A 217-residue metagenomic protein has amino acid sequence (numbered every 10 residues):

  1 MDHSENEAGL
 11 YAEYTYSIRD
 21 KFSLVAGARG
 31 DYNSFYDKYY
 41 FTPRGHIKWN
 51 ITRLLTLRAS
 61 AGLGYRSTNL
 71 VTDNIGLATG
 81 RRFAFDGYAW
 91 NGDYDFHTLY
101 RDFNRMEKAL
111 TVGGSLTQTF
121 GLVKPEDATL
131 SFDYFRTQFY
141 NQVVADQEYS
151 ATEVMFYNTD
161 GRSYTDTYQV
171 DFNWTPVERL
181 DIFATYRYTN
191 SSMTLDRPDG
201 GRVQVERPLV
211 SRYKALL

Functional and structural regions predicted by a protein language model:
M1, V25-G30, R81-R101, S150-Y157 (+2 more regions): Extracytoplasmic loops and strand-loop junctions of Gram-negative outer membrane beta-barrel proteins
M1, Y36-P43, L70-G76, F83-G87 (+3 more regions): Outer-membrane beta-barrel translocator domains and adjoining extracellular loop/strand segments of Gram-negative
D2-K48, W174, E178-N190: Surface-exposed extracellular loop regions of Gram-negative outer-membrane beta-barrel proteins
D2-N6, I18, D37-Y39, S67 (+3 more regions): Short sequence motifs at beta-strands and strand-loop junctions characteristic of Gram-negative outer-membrane
N6-A8, A28-S34, A61-S67, G76 (+4 more regions): Transmembrane beta-strands of outer-membrane beta-barrel pores
Y11, S23-V25, K48, T56-R58 (+6 more regions): Residue-level detector of the transmembrane beta-barrel scaffold of outer-membrane proteins
S17-D20, T129-F139, F156-L217: Gram-negative outer-membrane beta-barrel transporters
N50, R58, W90-N158, Y164 (+1 more regions): Membrane-embedded beta-barrel scaffold of Gram-negative outer-membrane proteins
